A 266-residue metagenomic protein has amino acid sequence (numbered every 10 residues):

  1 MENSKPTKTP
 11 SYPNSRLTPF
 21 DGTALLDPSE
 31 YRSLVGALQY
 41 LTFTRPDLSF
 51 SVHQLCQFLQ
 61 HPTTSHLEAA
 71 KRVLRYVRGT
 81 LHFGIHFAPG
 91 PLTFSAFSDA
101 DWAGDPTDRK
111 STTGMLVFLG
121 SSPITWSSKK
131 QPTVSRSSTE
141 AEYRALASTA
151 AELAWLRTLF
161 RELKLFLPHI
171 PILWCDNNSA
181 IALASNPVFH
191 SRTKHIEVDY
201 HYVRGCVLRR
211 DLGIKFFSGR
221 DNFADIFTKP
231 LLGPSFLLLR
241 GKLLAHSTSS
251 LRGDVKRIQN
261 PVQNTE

Functional and structural regions predicted by a protein language model:
M1-G84, P89-P91, S218, I226-T228: C-terminal reverse transcriptase regions that engage the nucleic-acid substrate
S4-P6, D27, S51, A96 (+3 more regions): Short helix/loop capping segments that flank catalytic or ligand/cofactor-binding pockets
A37, T93-P106: Two-metal-ion RNase H-like nuclease active-site motif
Y40, G79-F83, P123-T125, L159-E162: Conserved helix-loop functional segments at active or binding sites
R45, D99, D176: Short, conserved phosphate/pyrophosphate- and ester-handling motifs at nucleotide-, phospho-/glycolipid
P91-T93, S111, P123, K129-E266: RNase H-like nuclease module associated with reverse transcription
F97-D99, D108, L116, D225: Extended, low-complexity cationic-aromatic segments
D105-S121: Acidic, metal-ligating active-site segments
